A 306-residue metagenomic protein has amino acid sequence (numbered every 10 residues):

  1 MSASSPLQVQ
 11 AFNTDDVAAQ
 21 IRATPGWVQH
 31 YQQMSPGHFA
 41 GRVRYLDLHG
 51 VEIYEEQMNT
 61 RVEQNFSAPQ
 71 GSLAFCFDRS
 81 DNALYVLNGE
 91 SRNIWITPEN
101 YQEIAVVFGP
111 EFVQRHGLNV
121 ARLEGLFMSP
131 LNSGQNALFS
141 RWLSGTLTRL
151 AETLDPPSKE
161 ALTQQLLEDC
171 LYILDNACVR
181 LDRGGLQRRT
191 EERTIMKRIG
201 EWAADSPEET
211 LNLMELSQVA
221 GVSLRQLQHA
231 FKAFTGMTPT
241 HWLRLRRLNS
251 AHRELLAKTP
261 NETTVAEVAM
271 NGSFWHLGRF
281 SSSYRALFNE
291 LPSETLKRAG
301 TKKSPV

Functional and structural regions predicted by a protein language model:
M1-M34, L46, F75, N82-P207 (+5 more regions): Alpha-helical bundle regulatory/interaction domains
M34-A68: Conserved short histidine dyad/triad with adjacent acidic residue
F39-G41, Q70, E90, Y101: Short beta-strand-initiation
Q57-M58, F66-A83: Short, conserved beta-strand element in jelly-roll/cupin
S217-L224, Q228-F234, R244-S250: Active/binding-pocket-proximal capping segment
L227, F231, R279-F280, Y284: Short hydrophobic/aromatic patch on the recognition helix
A233-F234, A286-L287, R298: Alpha-helical DNA-recognition elements
H241: Short, basic-rich loop-to-helix N-cap that marks the start of a DNA-contacting helix
